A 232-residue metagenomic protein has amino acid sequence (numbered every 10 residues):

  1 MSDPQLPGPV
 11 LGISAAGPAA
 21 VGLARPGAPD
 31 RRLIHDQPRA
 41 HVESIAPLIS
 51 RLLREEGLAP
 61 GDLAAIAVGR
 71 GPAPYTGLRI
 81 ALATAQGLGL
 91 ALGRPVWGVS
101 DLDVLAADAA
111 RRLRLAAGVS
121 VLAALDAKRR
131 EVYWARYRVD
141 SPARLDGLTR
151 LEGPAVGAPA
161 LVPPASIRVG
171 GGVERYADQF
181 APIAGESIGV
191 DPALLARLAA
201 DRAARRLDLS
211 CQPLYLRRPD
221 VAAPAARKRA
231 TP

Functional and structural regions predicted by a protein language model:
S2-P72: N-terminal beta-alpha supersecondary unit
D3-G8, A28, I34, A40 (+5 more regions): Surface "functional belts" at beta-alpha junctions
D36-S44, Y75, R79, A83 (+1 more regions): Residues at secondary-structure transition points
L53, A199-L207: Short, hydrophobic alpha-helical segments
A67-P95, D101: DPxDG-like acidic metal-binding loop motif
V190-D201: Short, flexible loop segments at boundaries between secondary-structure elements
